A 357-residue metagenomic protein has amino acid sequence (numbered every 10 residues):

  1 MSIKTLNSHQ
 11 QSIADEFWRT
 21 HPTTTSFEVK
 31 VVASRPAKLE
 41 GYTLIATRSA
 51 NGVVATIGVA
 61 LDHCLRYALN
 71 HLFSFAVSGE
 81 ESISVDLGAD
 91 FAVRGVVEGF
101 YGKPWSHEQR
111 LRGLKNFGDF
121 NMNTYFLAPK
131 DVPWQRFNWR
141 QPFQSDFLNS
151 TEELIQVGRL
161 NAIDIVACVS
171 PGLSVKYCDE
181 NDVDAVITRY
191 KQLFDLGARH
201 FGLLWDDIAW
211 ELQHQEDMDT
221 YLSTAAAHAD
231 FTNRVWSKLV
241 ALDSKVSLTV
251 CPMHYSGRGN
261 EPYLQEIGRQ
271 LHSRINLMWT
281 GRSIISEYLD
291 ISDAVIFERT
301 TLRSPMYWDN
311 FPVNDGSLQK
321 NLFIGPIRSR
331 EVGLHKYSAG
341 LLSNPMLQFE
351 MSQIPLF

Functional and structural regions predicted by a protein language model:
M1-L6, Q10-A46, G52-V59: Short, well-ordered secondary-structure micro-motifs within conserved domains or adaptor modules
I3-I13, R48-D182, V186-K191, D195-R199 (+1 more regions): Feature activates predominantly on carbohydrate-active enzymes
T25-S34, F126-K130, M278-G281, W308-F311: A generic structural motif
S26-E28, D164, K245-S247: Residues at or immediately flanking beta-strands
A33-P36, G172-L173, I208-A209, M253-R258: Short, internal active-site loops enriched in acidic
G99-F100, R199, E211-F357: Catalytic-core regions of glycoside hydrolase
P133-W134, W205-E211: Short, conserved phosphate-binding/catalytic loop or strand-edge motifs used in phosphoryl-/nucleotidyl-transfer
